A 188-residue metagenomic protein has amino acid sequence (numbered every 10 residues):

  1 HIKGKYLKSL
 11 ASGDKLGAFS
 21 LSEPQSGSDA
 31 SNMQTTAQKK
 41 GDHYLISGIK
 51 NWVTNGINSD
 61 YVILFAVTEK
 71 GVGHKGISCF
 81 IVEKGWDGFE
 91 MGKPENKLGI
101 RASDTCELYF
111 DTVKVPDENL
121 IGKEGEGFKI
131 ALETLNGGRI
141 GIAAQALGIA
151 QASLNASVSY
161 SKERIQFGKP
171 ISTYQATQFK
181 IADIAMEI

Functional and structural regions predicted by a protein language model:
H1-E23, K39-D42: FAD-binding glycine-rich core of flavoenzymes that anchor FAD
H1-K8, S12-G13, T54-Y61, G73 (+1 more regions): Internal helix-loop-helix
K5-Y6, M33, I49-N51, G92-N96: Short beta-alpha junctions and helix-cap segments that line functional grooves
F19, A37, I46-G48, L64 (+4 more regions): Buried hydrophobic positions in well-ordered alpha/beta secondary-structure cores of metabolic enzymes
Q25-S28, W52-N55, E69-G71, K97-D104: Short Gly/Pro-enriched turn/cap motifs at secondary-structure boundaries
D29-S47: Cytochrome P450 C-terminal beta-domain/meander region
H43, S47-M91: A short core secondary-structure module
F89-I188: Glycine-rich beta->alpha junctions and the first turn(s) of the following alpha-helix
